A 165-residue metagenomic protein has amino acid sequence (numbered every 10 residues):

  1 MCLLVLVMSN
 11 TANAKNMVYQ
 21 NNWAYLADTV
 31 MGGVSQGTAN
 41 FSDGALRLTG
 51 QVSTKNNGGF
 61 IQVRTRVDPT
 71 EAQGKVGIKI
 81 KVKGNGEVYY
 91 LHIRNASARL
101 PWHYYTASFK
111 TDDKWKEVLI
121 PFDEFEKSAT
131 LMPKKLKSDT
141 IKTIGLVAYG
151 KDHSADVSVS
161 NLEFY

Functional and structural regions predicted by a protein language model:
M1-V7: Bacterial N-terminal signal peptides
N10-Y165: Beta-rich carbohydrate-recognition modules and glycan-binding surfaces
